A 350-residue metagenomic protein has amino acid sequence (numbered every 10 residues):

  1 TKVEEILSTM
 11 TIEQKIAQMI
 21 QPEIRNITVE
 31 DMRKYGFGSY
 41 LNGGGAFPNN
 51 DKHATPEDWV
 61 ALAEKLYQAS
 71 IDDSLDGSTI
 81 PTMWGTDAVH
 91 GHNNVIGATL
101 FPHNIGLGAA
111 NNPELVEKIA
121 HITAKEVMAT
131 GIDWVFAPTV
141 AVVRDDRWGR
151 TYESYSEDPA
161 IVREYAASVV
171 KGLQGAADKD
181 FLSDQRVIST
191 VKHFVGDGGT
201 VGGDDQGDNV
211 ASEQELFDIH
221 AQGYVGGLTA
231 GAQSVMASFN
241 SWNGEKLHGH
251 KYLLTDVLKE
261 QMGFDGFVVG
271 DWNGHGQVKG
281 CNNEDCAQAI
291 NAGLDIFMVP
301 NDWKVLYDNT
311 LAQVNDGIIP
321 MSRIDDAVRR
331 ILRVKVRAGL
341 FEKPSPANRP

Functional and structural regions predicted by a protein language model:
T1-P350: Glycoside hydrolase catalytic-domain context in secreted enzymes
